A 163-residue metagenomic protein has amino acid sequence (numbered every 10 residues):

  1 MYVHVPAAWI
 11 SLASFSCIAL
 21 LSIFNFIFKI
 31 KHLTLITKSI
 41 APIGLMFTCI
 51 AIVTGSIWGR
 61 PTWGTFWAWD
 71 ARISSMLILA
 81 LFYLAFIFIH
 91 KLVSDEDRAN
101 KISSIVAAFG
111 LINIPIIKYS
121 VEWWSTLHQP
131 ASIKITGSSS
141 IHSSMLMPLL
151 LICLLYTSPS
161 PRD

Functional and structural regions predicted by a protein language model:
M1-A13, W69-A71, H142-I152: Membrane-entry segments of alpha-helical transmembrane domains in multi-pass membrane proteins
M1-F24, F28-H32: Early transmembrane hairpin module of multi-pass membrane proteins
A7-I10, I78, V106: Physicochemical signature of membrane-embedded alpha-helices that form the seven-helix bundle of GPCRs, emphasizing
I27-K38, V93-A99: Membrane-interface helix-boundary motifs at transmembrane edges
M46-F88: Membrane-interface helix-loop-helix modules in multi-pass inner-membrane proteins
S103-Y119: Hydrophobic alpha-helical membrane-insertion segments
S125-L155: Membrane-interface transmembrane-helix boundary segments in multi-pass integral membrane proteins
Y156-D163: Conserved small/polar residues in nucleotide/adenosyl-binding loops
